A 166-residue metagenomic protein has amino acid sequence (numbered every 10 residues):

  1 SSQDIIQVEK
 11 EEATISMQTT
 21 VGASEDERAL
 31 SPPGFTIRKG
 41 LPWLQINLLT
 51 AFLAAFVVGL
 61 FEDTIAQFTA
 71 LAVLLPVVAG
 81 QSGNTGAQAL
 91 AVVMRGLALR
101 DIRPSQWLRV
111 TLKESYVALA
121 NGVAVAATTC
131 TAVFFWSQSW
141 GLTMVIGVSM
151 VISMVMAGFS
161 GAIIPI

Functional and structural regions predicted by a protein language model:
S1-V73: Cytosolic regulatory modules rich in charged/polar residues
E11-V21, F61-A70, T85-V110, W140-V145 (+1 more regions): Juxtamembrane helix-loop transition segments at the membrane interface in multi-pass membrane proteins
L30-G40, D101-A118: Membrane-interface segments at loop-to-transmembrane junctions
F35, F56-A66, A132-S149: Interfacial segments of transmembrane alpha-helices in multi-pass membrane proteins
Q45-L49, Q67-Q81, V145-S160: Small-residue-enriched core segments of transmembrane alpha-helices in multipass membrane transport and channel
T50, A54, A120-V133: Hydrophobic alpha-helical transmembrane segments that constitute the membrane-spanning cores of multi-pass membrane
V73, V77-V92, V125: Charged, alpha-helical coiled-coil and linker scaffolds that mediate dimerization/oligomerization and interdomain
A118-T128, Q138-I166: C-terminal transmembrane helix pair
